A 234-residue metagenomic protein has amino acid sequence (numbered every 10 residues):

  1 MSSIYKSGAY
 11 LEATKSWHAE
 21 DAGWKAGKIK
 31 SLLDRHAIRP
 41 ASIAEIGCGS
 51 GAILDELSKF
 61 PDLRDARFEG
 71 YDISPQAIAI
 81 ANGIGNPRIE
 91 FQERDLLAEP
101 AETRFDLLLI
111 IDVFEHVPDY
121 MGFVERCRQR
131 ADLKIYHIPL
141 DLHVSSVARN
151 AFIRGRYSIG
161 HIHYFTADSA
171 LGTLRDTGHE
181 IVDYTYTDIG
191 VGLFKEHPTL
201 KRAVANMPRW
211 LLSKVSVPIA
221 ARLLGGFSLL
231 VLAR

Functional and structural regions predicted by a protein language model:
M1-R104, I111, M121-R126, I159-D168 (+4 more regions): Conserved N-terminal segment of class I S-adenosyl-L-methionine
L109-H116: Short catalytic micro-motifs in class I SAM-dependent methyltransferases
V117-P118, A131: Helix-to-beta-strand junctions that scaffold the AdoMet/dcAdoMet cofactor pocket in Class I SAM-dependent enzymes
P118, V144, F194: Glycine/Thr-rich phosphate-binding loops of Rossmann-like dinucleotide-binding domains
L133-I135: Short glycine-centered segments of the SAM/dcSAM-binding site in methyltransferase folds
H137-H161: Short, glycine-/aromatic-enriched active-site segment of Class I SAM-dependent methyltransferases
D141, I189-V191: Residue-level marker for beta-strand->alpha-helix junctions and adjacent short loops that shape enzyme
A170-T185: A SAM-dependent methyltransferase catalytic signature shared across enzymes that methylate proteins
